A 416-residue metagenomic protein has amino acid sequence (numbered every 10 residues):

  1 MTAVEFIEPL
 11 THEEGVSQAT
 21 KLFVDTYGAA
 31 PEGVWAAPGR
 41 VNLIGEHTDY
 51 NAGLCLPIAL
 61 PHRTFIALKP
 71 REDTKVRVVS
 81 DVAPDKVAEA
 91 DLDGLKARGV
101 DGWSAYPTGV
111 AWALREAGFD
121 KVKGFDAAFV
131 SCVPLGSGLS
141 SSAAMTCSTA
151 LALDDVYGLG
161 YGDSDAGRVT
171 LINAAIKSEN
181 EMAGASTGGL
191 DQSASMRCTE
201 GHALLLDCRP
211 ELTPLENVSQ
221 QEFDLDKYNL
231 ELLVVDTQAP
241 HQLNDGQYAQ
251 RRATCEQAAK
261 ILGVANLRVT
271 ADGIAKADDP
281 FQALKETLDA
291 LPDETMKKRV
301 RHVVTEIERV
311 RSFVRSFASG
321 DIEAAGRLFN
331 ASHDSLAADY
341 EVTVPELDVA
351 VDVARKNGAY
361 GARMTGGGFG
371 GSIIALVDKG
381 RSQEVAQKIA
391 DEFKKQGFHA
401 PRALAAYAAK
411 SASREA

Functional and structural regions predicted by a protein language model:
M1-G33, P38-H47, N51-L54, A90-G94 (+4 more regions): Gly/Ser-rich oxyanion-binding loop with an adjacent helix/lid that shapes the negatively charged ligand pocket
M1-R40, F65-V100, L205-G361, L376-A416: C-terminal nucleotide
E46-H47, G53-L56, D245-G246, E415-A416: Short, glycine/acidic-enriched capping/hinge loops at junctions between secondary-structure elements
A52-A59, R251-R252: Short Gly/aromatic-enriched secondary-structure transition segments
P61-R63, D73, P134, G201 (+2 more regions): A generic structural motif
A127-F129, V235-T237, I373: A structural signal for short, well-ordered beta-strand segments
G370-L376: Short beta-strand->loop micro-motif that forms the acidic, two-metal-ion catalytic signature in nucleotide-processing
